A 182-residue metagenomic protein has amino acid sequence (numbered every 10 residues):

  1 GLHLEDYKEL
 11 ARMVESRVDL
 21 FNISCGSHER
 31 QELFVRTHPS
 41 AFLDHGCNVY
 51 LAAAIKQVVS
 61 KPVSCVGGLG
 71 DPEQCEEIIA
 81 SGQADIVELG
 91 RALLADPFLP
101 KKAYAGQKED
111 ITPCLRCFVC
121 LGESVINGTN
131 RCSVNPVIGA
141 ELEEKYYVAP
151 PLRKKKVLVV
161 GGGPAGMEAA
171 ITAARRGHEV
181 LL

Functional and structural regions predicted by a protein language model:
G1-V160, P164-V180: Flavin-dependent oxidoreductase catalytic cores
